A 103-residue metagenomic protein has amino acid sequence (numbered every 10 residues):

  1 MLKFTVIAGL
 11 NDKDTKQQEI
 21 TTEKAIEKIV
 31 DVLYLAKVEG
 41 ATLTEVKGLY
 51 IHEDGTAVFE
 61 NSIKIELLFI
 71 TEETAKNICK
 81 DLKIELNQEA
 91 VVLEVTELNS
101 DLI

Functional and structural regions predicted by a protein language model:
M1-I103: Positively charged, small/polar-rich N-terminal and surface patches that mediate targeting and assembly and bind
